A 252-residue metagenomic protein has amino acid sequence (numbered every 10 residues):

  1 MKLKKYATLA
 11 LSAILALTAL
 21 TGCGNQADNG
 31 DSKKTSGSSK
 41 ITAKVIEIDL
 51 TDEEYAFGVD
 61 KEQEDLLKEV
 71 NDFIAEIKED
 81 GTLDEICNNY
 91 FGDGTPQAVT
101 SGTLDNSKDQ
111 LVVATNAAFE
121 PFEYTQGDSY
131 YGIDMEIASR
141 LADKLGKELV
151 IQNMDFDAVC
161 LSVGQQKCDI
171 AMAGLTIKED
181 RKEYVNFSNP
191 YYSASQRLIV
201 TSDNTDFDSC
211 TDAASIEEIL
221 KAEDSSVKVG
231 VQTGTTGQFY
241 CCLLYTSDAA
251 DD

Functional and structural regions predicted by a protein language model:
M1-A7: Bacterial Sec-dependent N-terminal signal peptides
T18-G22: C-terminal motif of bacterial Sec signal peptides marking the signal peptidase cleavage site
G24-Q26: Bacterial signal peptide processing site
K34-S39, T95-Y130, A214-S226: Immediate post-signal peptide segment of exported/extracytoplasmic ligand-binding proteins
K40-T51, S139, D143, E148-E218: Acidic, polar ligand-binding/catalytic clefts
Y55, D65-F73, I77-D93, D105-L175 (+1 more regions): Extracytoplasmic small-molecule ligand-binding "clamshell" domains of the periplasmic binding protein/Venus flytrap
F207-A213, L220, K228-L244: Secondary-structure junction motif
Y245-D252: Conserved small/polar residues in nucleotide/adenosyl-binding loops
